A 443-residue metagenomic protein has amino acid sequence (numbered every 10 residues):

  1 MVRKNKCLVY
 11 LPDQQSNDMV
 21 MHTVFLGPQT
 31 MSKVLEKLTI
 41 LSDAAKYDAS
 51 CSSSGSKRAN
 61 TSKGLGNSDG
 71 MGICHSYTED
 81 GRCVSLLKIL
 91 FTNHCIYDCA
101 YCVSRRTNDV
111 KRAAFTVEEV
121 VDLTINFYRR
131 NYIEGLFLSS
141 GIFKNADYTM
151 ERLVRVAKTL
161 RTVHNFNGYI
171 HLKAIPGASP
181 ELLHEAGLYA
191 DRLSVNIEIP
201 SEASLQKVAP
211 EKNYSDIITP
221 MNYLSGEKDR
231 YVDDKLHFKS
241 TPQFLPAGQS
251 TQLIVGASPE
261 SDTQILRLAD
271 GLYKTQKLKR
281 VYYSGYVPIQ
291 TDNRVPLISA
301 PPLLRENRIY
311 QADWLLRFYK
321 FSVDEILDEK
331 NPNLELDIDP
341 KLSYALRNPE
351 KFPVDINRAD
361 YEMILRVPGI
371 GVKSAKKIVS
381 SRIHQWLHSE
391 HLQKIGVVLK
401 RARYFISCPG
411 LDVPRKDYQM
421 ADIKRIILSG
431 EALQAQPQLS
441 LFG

Functional and structural regions predicted by a protein language model:
V2-H94, I406, P414-L433, S440-G443: Flexible, acidic/Gly-rich N-terminal and inter-domain linker regions that tether and position cofactor-handling modules
N17, I89-E118: Canonical Radical SAM [4Fe-4S] cluster-binding loop centered on the CxxxCxxC motif and its immediate flanking residues
C102, G135-L138, L193-V195, V281: Hydrophobic residues within beta-strands of alpha/beta enzymes
R106-L136: Conserved alpha-helical substructure of the radical SAM core
V121, K144-I326: Conserved AdoMet/S-adenosylmethionine-binding subsite of the radical SAM
N333-M363, S389-G443: C-terminal extensions
S381-R382: Residue-level signature of tetratricopeptide-repeat
